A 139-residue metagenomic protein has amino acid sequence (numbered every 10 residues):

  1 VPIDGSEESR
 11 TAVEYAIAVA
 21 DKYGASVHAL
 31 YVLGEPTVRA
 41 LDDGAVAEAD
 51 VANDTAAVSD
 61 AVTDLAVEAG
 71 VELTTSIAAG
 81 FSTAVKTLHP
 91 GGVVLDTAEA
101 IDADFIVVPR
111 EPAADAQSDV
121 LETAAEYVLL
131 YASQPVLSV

Functional and structural regions predicted by a protein language model:
V1-D43: Small/aliphatic-rich secondary-structure junction motif
Y23, A69, A124, Y131-S133: Short, structured coil segments at secondary-structure junctions
A25-S26, V71, A103, Q134: Short glycine/serine/threonine/alanine-rich loop segments
S26-L30, T74-S76, L137: A structural signal for isolated positions on well-ordered beta-strands in alpha/beta enzyme cores
P36-I106, Q117: Charged, low-complexity cytosolic intrinsically disordered regulatory segments
F105-Y127: Glycine-rich, Arg-bearing micro-motifs that act as flexible, cationic patches
